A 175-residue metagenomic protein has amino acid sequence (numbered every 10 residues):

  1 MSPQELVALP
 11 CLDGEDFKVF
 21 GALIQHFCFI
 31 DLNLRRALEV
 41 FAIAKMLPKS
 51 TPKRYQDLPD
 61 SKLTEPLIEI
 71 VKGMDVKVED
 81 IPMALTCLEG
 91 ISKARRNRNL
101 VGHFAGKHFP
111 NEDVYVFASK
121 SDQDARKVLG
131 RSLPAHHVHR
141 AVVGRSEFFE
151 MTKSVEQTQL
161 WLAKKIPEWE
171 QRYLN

Functional and structural regions predicted by a protein language model:
M1-Q25, R35-N175: Acidic, Ser/Thr/Gly/Pro-rich intrinsically disordered interaction regions
I30: Glycine-centered flexible beta-alpha turn that most often forms the glycine-rich phosphate-binding loop
